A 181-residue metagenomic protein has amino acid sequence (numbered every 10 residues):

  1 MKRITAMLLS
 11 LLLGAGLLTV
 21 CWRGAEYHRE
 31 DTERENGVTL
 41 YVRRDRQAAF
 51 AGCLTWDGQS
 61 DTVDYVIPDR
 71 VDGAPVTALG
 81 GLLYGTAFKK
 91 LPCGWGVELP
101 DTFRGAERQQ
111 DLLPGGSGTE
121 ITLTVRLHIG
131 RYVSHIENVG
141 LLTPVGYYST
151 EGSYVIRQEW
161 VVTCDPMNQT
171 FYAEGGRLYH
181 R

Functional and structural regions predicted by a protein language model:
M1-L8: Positively charged n-region of N-terminal signal peptides that target proteins for export
L17-T32: Sec-dependent signal peptide cleavage junction
G37, R44-R46, Q59-T77, F88-G176: Structural signature of tandem-repeat unit edges
A78-L83: Extracellular beta-strand-rich solenoid/capping regions of secreted or surface-exposed proteins that bind or remodel
L178-R181: Extended, small-residue-rich solenoid/repeat segments and analogous flexible loops that form exposed scaffolds
